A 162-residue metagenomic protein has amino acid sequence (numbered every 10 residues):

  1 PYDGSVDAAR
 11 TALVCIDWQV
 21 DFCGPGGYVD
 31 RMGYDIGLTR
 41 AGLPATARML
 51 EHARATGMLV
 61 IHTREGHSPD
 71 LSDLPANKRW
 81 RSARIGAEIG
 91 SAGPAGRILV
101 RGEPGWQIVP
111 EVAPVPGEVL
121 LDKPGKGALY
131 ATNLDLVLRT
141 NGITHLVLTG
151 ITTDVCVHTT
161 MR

Functional and structural regions predicted by a protein language model:
P1-V115: Active-site acidic carboxylates
S68, A128, T153: Positions that flank functional sites
R97-L146: Internal catalytic-core helix/loop-beta-alpha segment that presents or stabilizes conserved functional determinants
T140, M161-R162: Active-site-adjacent alpha-helix immediately C-terminal to a catalytic or transition-state-stabilizing loop
T149: Short beta-strand immediately N-terminal to the catalytic nucleophile in serine-hydrolase-like folds
T153-T160: Short glycine/serine/threonine-rich phosphate/pyrophosphate-binding segments that cradle anionic phosphate groups
